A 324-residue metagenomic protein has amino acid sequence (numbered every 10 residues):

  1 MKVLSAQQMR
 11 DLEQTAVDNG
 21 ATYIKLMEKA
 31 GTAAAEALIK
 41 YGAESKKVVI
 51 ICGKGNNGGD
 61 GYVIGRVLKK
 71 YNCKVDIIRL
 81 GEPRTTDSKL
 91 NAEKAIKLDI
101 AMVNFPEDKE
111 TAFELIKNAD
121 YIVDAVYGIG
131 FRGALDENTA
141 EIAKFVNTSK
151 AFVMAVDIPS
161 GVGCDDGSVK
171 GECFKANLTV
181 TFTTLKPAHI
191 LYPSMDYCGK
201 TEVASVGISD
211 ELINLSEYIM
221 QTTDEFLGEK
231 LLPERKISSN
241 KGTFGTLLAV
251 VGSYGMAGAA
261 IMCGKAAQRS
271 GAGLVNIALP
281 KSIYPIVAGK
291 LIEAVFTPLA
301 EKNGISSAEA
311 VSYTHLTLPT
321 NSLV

Functional and structural regions predicted by a protein language model:
M1-L80, H189-L316: Small-residue (G/A/S/T)-rich helix-start motifs and N-terminal tracts that mark the onset
E36-A125, D136-V156: Nucleotide and nucleotide-moiety/phosphate-recognizing core
A92-I96, K170-F174, Y197-C198, I292-F296: Short, hinge-like loop/turn segments at secondary-structure boundaries
I100-A101, N177, T201, A294: Short, conserved active-site loop motifs that form the nucleotide-linked donor/cofactor pocket
A101-V103, G130-A134, L299-I305: Short, flexible loop segments at the rims of nucleotide/cofactor-binding pockets, characterized by
M102-D108, D136, G161-C164, G228-P233: Short gly/ser/thr-rich secondary-structure transition/capping motifs
V126-G128, R132-L215: Internal gly/pro-rich beta-alpha loop/helix module that stabilizes soluble enzyme cofactors or their anionic handles
H315-V324: Single conserved hydrophobic/aromatic residue that forms the stacking wall/gate of nucleotide- or nucleobase-binding
